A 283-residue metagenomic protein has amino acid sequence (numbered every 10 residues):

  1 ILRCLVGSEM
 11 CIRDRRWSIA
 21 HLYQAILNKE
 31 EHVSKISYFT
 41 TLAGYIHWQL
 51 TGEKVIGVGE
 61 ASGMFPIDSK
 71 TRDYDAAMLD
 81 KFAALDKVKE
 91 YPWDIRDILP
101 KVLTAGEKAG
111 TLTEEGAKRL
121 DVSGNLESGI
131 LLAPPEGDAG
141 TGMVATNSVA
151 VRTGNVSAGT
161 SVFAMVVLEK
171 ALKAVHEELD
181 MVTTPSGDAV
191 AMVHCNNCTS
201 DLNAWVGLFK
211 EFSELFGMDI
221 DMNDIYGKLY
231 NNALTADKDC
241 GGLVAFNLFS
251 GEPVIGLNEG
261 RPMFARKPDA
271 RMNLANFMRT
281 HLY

Functional and structural regions predicted by a protein language model:
I1-G7: Positively charged, low-complexity/disordered segments
S8-E9, R13-E60, F65-W93, G106-Y283: Active-site core segments that coordinate phosphate-bearing ligands/cofactors across diverse enzyme families
